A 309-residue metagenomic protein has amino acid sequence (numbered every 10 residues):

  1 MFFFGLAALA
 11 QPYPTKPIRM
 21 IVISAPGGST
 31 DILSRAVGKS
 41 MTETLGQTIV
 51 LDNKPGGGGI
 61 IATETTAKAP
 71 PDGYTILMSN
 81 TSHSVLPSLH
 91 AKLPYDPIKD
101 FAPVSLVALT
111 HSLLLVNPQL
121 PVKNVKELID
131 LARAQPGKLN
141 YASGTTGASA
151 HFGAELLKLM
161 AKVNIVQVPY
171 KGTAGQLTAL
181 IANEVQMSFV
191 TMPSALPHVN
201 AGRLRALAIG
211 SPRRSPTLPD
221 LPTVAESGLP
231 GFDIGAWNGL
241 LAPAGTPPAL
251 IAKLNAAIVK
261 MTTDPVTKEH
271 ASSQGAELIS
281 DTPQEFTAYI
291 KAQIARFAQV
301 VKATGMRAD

Functional and structural regions predicted by a protein language model:
G5-A7: N-terminal signal peptide c-region/cleavage motif recognized by signal peptidases
L9-K99, K138-N140, T146, K162-M187 (+3 more regions): N-terminal (or domain-start) structured segment
T15-P17, M160-A161, N200, T223-E226 (+1 more regions): An extracytoplasmic/periplasmic, membrane-proximal ligand-sensing/linker region
K68-Y74, S88-G175, V224, W237-H270: Hinge/capping helix and adjacent helix->loop/strand transition within the periplasmic-binding protein
G73-L77, L113, Q186-M187, R205-A206 (+1 more regions): Short, Asp-centered acidic motifs that coordinate Mg2+ and/or phosphate in catalytic or ligand-binding sites
M78-H83, S143, T173, V190-A195 (+3 more regions): Beta->alpha turn/N-cap motifs
H83-K92, H151, K158-M160, M187-L221: A ligand-binding cleft/hinge motif common to bilobed small-molecule-binding domains
